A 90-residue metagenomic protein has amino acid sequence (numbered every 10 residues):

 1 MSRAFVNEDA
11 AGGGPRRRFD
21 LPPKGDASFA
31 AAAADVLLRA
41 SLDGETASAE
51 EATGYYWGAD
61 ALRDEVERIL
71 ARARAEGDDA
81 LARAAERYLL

Functional and structural regions predicted by a protein language model:
M1-R68, A84-L90: Long, non-catalytic architectural segments outside compact domain cores
D78-A82: Solenoid-repeat scaffolds in large eukaryotic assemblies
